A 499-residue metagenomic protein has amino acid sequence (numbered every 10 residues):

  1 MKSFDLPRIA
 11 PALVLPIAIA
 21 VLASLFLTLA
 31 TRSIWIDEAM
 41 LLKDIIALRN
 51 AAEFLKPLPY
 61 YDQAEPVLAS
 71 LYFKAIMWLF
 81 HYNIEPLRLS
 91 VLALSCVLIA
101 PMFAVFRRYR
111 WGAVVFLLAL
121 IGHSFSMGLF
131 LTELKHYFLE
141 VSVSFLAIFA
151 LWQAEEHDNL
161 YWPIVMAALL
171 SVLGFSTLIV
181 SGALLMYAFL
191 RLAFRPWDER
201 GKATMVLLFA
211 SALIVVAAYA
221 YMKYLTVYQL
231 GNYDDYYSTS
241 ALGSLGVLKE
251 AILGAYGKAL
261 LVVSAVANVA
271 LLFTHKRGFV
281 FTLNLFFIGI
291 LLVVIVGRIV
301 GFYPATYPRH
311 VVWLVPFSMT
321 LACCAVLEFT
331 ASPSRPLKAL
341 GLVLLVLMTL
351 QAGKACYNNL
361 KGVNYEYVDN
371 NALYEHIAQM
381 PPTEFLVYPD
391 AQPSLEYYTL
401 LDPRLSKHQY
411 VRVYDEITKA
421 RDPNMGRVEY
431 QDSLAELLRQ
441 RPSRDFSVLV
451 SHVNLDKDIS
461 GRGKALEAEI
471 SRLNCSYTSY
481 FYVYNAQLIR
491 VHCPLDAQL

Functional and structural regions predicted by a protein language model:
R8, A18-A23, V97-F103, L185-P196 (+3 more regions): Hydrophobic, aromatic-rich transmembrane alpha-helices and their immediate juxtamembrane boundary segments
V14-A18, Y161, F209-L213, L260-S264 (+3 more regions): Signature aromatic-anchored transmembrane alpha helix within multi-pass, membrane-resident enzymes that catalyze glycan
L15-V21, L89-Y109, L146: Transmembrane-helix motifs of polytopic, lipid-linked glycan transferases
A23, P57, L117, F130 (+3 more regions): Membrane-interface alpha helices of multi-pass inner-membrane proteins
L27-I34, A51-R88, P304, E416-P423: Membrane-proximal lumenal/periplasmic loop motifs of glycosylation machinery
D37, F130, I179, F286-G289 (+1 more regions): Hydrophobic/aromatic-rich transmembrane helices and adjacent perimembrane loops
R108, S144-W162, V326: Membrane-interface transmembrane helices that cradle and orient dolichyl/undecaprenyl
L347-Y410: Membrane-embedded, lumen/periplasm-facing catalytic core of multi-pass transferases that use lipid-linked donors
